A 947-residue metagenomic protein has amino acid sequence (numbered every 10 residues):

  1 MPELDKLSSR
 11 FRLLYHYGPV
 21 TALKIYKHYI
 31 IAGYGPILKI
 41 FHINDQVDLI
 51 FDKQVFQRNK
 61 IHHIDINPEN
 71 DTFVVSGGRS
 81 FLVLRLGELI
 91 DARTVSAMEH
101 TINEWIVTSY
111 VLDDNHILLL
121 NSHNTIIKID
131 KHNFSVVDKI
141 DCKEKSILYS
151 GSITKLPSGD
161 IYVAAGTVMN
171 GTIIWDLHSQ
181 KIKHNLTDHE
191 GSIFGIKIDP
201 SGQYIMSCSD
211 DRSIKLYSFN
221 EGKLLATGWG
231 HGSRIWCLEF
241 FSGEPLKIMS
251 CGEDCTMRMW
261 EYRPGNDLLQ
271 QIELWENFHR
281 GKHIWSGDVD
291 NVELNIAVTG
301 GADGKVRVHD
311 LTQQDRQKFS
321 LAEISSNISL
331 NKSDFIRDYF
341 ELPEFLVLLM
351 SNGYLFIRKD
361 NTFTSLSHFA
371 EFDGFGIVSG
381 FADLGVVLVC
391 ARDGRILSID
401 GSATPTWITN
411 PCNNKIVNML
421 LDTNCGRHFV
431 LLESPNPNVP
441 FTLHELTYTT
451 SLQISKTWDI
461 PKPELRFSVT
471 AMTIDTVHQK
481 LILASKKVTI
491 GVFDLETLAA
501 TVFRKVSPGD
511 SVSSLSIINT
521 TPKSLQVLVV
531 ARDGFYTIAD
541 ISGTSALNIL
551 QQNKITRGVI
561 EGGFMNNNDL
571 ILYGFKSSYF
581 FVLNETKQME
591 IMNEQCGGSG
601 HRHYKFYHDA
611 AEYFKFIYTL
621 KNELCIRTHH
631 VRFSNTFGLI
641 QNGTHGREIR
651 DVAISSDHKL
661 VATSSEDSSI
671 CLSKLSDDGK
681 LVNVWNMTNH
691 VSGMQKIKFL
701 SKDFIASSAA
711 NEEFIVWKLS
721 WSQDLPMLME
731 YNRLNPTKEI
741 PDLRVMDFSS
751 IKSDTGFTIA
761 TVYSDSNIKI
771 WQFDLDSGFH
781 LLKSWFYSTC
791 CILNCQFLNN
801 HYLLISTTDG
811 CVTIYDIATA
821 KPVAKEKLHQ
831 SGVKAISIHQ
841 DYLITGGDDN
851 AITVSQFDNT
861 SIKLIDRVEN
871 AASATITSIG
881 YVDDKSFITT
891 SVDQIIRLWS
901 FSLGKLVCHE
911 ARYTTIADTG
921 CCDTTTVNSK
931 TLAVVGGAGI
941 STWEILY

Functional and structural regions predicted by a protein language model:
M1-N44, D48-F56: N-terminal alpha-helical scaffolding segments that mark the starts of alpha-solenoid/helical-repeat architectures
F11-Y15, F51-V55, V95-H100, D138-C142 (+18 more regions): Short C-terminal beta-strands that terminate individual repeats in beta-propeller domains, predominantly WD40 blades
Y17-K24, R58-I66, N103-V111, K145-K155 (+17 more regions): Canonical WD40 repeat/beta-propeller blade segments in eukaryotic WD-repeat proteins
K27, N70, D114-N115, G159-D160 (+17 more regions): Conserved loop/turn motif of beta-propeller repeat scaffolds
I30, F73, I117, V163 (+16 more regions): Hydrophobic beta-strand positions that form the internal "hydrophobic ladder" of WD40/Gbeta-like beta-propeller blades
G33-G35, S76-R79, L120-H123, G166-M169 (+17 more regions): Conserved strand-to-loop turn within each blade of WD40 beta-propeller repeats
F41-H42, L84-G87, I127-D130, T172-W175 (+17 more regions): WD40-repeat beta-propellers
V306, Y618-T628, G920-Y947: Blade-level signature of beta-propeller repeat domains, shared across WD40, Kelch, NHL, RCC1 and BNR/Asp-box propellers
